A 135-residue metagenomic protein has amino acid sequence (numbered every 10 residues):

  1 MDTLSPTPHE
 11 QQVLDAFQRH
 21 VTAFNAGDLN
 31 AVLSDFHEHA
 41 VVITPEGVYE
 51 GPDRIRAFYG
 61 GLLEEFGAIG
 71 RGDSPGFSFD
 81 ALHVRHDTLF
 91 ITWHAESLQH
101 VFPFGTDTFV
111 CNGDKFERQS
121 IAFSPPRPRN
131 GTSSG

Functional and structural regions predicted by a protein language model:
M1-D35, N130, G135: Short, low-complexity N-terminal intrinsically disordered segments enriched in polar/charged residues
E10, L29-H86: A solvent-exposed, acidic/Ser-Thr-rich amphipathic alpha-helical stretch
D15, G72-P75, H100-P103: Short solvent-exposed loop/turn micro-motifs enriched in small/polar/acidic residues
H20, V32-L33, A40, G51 (+5 more regions): Hydrophobic pocket/interface hotspot
P75-S78, I91-T92, F104: Short structured motifs
H83-R85, L98-P103: A generic structural micro-feature
F90-L98: Short beta-strand segments that buttress and anchor functional surface loops
F104-G135: Short beta-strand edge/turn micro-motifs at domain boundaries
